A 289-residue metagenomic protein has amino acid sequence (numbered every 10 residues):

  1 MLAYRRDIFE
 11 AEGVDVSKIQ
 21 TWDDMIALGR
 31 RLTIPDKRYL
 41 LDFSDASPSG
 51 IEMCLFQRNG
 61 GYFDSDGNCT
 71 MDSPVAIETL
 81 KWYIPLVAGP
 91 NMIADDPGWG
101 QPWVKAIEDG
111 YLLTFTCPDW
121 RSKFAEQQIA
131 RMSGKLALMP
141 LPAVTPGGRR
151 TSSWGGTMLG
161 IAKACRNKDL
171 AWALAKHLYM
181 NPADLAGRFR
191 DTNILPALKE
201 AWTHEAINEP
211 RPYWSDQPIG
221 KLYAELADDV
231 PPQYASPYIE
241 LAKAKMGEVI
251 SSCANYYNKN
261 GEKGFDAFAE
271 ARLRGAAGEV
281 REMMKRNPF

Functional and structural regions predicted by a protein language model:
M1-V16, F43-D66, S153-A162, A224 (+1 more regions): Periplasmic solute-binding protein
I8-K18, P35, G61, A88-G89 (+2 more regions): Short helix-loop capping/hinge motifs at secondary-structure junctions, enriched in acidic/polar residues
E10, A224-F289: Conserved C-terminal helix/tail region of periplasmic/extracytoplasmic solute-binding proteins
Q20-A27, A94-D109: Short helix-initiation/N-cap motifs at beta->coil->alpha
D23-C69, V75-A76, L112: Extracytoplasmic/periplasmic solute-binding protein
A27-R31, D66-P97, L141-V144: Glycine-centered hinge/linker elements that transmit conformational signals in sensory and ligand-binding systems
L113-P118, A137: Paired acidic/hydrophobic, glycine-rich loop segments that form the ligand-binding mouth/hinge of periplasmic-binding
R121-M132, T145-E248, N287-P288: C-terminal lobe and pocket-closing loops of periplasmic/extracytoplasmic Venus-flytrap solute-binding proteins
